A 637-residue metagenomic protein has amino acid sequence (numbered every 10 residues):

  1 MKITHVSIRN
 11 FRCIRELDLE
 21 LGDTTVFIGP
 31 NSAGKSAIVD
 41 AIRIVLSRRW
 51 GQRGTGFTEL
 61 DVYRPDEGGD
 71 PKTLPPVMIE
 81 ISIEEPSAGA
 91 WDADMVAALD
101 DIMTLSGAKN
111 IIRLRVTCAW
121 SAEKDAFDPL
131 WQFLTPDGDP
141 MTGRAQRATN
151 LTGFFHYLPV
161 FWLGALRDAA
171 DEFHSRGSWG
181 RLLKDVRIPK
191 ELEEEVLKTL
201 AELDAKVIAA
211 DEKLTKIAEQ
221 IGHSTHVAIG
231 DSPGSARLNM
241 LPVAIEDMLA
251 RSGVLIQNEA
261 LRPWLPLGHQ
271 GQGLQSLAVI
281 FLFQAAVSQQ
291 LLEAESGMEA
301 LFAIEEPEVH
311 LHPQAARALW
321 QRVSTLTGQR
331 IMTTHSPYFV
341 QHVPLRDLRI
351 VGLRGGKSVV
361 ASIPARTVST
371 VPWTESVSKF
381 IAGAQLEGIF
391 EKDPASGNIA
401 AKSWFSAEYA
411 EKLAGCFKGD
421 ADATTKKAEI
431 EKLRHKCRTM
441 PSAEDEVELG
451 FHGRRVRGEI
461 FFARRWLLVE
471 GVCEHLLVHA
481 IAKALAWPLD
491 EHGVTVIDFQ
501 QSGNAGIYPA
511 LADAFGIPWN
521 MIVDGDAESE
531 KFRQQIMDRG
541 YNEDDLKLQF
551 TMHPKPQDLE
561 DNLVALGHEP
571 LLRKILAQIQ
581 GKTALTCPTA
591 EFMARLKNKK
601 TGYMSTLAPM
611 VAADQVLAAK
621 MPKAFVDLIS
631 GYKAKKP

Functional and structural regions predicted by a protein language model:
M1-S47, Q257-H435, T439-A443, V447-V456 (+2 more regions): Switch/communication elements of ASCE P-loop NTPase nucleotide-binding domains
D40-A108: Conserved P-loop NTP-binding catalytic core
I44, I83-G89, W120-K124, R167-A170 (+7 more regions): Conserved nucleotide-binding/hydrolysis micro-motifs of P-loop NTPases
D61-E67, L99-I102, G138-N150, L238-M240 (+3 more regions): Short alpha-helical segments and helix-capping/turn motifs at coil-helix boundaries
P75-I79, N110-L114, H156-V160, E299 (+5 more regions): Short glycine-/polar-rich loops that comprise or flank the Walker A/P-loop and associated switch/sensor motifs
P86-E195: Electropositive, glycine-dotted interaction segments that contact anionic polymers or phosphate-rich ligands
A169, H174, L182-I304, A395: Extended helical coiled-coil dimerization/tether regions that scaffold and oligomerize large DNA-maintenance assemblies
R354-P637: Acidic, divalent-metal-binding catalytic cores of TOPRIM and closely related two-metal-ion phosphodiester/pyrophosphate
